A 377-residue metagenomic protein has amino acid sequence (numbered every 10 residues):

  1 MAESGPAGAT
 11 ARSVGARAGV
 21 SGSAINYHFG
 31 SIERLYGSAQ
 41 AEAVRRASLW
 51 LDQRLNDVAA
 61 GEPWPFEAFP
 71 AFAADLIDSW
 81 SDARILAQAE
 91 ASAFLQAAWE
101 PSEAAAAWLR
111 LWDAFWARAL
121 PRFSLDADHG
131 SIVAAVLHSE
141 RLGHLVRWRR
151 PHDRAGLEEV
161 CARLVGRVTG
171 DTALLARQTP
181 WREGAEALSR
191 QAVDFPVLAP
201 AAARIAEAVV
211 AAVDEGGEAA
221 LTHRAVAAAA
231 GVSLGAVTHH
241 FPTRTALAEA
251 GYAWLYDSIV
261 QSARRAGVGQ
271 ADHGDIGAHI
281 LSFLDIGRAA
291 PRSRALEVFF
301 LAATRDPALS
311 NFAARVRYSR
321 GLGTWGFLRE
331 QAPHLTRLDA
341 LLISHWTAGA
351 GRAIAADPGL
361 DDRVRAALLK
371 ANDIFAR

Functional and structural regions predicted by a protein language model:
M1-S13, R17-V20, E33, Q40-A41 (+2 more regions): Short, amphipathic alpha-helix enriched in basic
V14-G15, I25, A225-A229, V237: Append "Primarily bacterial transcriptional regulators
G22, N26-G30, L234, H239-P242: Base-recognition residues in the alpha-helical recognition helix of bacterial helix-turn-helix
S31-Y36, T243-A248: Short amphipathic alpha-helical segment with a characteristic S/N-K-E followed by hydrophobic residues
A41-A47, A253-V260: Short, basic, alpha-helical segments at the C-terminal edge of helix-turn-helix-like DNA-binding modules
L51-I85, R264-S293: Hydrophobic alpha-helical connector segments
I85, A98-F123, A289-E297, P307-Q331: Amphipathic alpha-helical packing segments from all-alpha helical-bundle domains
A106, P121-W181, D194, S310 (+2 more regions): Hydrophobic/aromatic-rich alpha-helical bundle segments in the mid-to-C-terminal region
